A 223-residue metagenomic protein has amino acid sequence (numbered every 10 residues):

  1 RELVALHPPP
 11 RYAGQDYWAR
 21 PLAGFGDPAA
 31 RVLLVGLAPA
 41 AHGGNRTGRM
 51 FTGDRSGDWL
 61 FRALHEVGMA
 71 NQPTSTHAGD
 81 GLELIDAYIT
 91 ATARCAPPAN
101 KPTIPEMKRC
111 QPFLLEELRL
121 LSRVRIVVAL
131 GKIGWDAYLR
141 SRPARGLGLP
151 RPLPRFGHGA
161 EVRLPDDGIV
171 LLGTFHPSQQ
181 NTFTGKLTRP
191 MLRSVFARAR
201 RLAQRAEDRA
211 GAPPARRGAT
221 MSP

Functional and structural regions predicted by a protein language model:
R1-P154, H158-Q204: A polyanion-binding, active-site-adjacent surface
V195-G211, R216-R217, P223: Charged phosphate-binding loop/patch that engages nucleotide di/tri-phosphates or the phosphate backbone of nucleic
